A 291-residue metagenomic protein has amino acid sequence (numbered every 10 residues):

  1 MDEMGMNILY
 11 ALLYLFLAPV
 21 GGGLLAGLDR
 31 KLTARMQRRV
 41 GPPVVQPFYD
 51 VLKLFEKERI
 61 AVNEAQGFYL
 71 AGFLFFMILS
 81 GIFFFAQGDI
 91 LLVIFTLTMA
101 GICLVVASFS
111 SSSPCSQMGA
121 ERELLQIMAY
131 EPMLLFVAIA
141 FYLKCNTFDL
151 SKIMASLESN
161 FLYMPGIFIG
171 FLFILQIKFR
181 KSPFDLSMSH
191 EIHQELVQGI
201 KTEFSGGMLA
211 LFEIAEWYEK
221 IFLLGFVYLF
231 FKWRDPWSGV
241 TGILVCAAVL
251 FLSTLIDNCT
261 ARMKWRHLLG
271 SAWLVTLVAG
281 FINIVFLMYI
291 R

Functional and structural regions predicted by a protein language model:
D2-R291: Alpha-helical transmembrane segments of multi-pass membrane proteins predominantly involved in bioenergetics
